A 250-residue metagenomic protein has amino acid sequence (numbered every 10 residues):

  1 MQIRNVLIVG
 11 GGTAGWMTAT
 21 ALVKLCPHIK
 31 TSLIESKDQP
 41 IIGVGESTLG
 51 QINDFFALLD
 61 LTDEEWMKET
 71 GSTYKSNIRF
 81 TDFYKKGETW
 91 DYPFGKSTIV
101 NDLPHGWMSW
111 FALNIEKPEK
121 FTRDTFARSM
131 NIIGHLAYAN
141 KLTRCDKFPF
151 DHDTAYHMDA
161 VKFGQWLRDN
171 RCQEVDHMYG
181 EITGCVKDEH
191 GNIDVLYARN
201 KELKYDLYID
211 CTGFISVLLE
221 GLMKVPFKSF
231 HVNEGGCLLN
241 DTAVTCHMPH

Functional and structural regions predicted by a protein language model:
R4-I29: N-terminal Rossmann-like FAD-binding beta1-loop-alpha1 element of flavoenzymes
T13, C26, I34, L58-D63 (+2 more regions): Terminal, non-catalytic protein-protein interaction segments that mediate quaternary/complex assembly
T13-A14, D38-Q39, L49, T183-C185 (+1 more regions): Short, solvent-exposed loop/turn segments at secondary-structure junctions
V23-V44: Glycine-rich FAD pyrophosphate-binding loop
S32-S36, T143-H152: A short, surface-exposed helix-loop junction/capping segment
V44-L136: Dinucleotide-binding Rossmann-like beta1-alpha1 core, especially the glycine-rich loop that anchors the ADP
F148-H250: Predominantly flavin-linked oxidoreductase catalytic cores and closely associated redox partners
